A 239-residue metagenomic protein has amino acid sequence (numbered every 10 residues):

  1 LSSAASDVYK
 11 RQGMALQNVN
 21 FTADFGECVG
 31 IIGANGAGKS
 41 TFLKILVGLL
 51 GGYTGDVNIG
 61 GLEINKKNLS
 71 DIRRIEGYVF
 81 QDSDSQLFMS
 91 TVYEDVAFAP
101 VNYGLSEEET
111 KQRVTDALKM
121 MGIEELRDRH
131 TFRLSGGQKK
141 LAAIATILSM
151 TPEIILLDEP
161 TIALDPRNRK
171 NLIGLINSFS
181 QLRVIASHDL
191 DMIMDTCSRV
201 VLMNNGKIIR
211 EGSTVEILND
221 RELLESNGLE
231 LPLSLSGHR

Functional and structural regions predicted by a protein language model:
L1-A5, Y9: Single conserved hydrophobic/aromatic residue that forms the stacking wall/gate of nucleotide- or nucleobase-binding
I32-A34: The feature captures the beta-strand-to-loop junction immediately N-terminal to the Walker
V47: Helix-to-loop junction immediately C-terminal to a conserved catalytic motif
G55-E63, I72: Conserved ABC transporter NBD signature motif
E108-L126: Conserved ABC ATPase "signature" region
I193-D195: A short, surface-exposed alpha-helical micro-motif characterized by mixed small hydrophobic and charged/polar residues
K207-E230: Conserved beta-strand-loop-alpha-helix hinge in the C-terminal portion of ABC ATPase nucleotide-binding domains
